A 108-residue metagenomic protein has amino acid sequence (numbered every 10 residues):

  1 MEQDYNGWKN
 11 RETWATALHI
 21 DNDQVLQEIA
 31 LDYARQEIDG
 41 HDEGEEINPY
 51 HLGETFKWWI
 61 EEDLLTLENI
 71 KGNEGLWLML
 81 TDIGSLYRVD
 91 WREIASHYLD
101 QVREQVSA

Functional and structural regions predicted by a protein language model:
M1-A108: Acidic interaction surfaces
